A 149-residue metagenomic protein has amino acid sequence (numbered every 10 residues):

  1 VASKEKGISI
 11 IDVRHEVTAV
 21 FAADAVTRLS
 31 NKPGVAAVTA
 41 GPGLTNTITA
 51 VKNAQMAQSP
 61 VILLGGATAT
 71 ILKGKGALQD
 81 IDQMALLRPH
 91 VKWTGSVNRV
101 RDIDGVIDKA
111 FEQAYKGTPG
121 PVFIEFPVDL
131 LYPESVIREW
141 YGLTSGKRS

Functional and structural regions predicted by a protein language model:
V1-S149: N-terminal alpha/beta PP-like core and its mobile active-site loop of ThDP/TPP-dependent enzymes
